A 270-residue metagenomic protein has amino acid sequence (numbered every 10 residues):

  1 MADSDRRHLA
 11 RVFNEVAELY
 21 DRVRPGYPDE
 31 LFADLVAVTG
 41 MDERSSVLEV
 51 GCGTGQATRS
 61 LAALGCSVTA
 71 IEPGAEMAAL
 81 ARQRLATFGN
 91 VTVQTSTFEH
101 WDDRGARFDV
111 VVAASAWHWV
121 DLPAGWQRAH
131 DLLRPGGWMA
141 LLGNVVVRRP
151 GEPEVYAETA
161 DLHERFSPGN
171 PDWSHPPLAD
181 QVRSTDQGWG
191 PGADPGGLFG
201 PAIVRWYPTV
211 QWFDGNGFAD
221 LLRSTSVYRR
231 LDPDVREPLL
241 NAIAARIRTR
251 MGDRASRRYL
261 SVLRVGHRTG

Functional and structural regions predicted by a protein language model:
M1-D42: Conserved class I S-adenosyl-L-methionine
R44-S45, A106: Nucleotide donor/acceptor-binding cores
L48, T54-H100: Class I SAM-dependent methyltransferase SAM/SAH-binding core
T54, D180-R183, Q187-G270: Conserved Class I S-adenosyl-L-methionine
H100-V111: A short acidic, Gly/Pro-enriched loop at the edge of an enzyme's catalytic core that lines a small-molecule cofactor
D109-P123: A short SAM/SAH-binding and catalytic strip from SAM-dependent methyltransferases
G125-P135: A short glycine-rich, Lys/Arg-flanked "PGG" loop and its adjoining helix->strand segment in the class I
R134-P208: Conserved catalytic/acceptor-binding region of the Class I
